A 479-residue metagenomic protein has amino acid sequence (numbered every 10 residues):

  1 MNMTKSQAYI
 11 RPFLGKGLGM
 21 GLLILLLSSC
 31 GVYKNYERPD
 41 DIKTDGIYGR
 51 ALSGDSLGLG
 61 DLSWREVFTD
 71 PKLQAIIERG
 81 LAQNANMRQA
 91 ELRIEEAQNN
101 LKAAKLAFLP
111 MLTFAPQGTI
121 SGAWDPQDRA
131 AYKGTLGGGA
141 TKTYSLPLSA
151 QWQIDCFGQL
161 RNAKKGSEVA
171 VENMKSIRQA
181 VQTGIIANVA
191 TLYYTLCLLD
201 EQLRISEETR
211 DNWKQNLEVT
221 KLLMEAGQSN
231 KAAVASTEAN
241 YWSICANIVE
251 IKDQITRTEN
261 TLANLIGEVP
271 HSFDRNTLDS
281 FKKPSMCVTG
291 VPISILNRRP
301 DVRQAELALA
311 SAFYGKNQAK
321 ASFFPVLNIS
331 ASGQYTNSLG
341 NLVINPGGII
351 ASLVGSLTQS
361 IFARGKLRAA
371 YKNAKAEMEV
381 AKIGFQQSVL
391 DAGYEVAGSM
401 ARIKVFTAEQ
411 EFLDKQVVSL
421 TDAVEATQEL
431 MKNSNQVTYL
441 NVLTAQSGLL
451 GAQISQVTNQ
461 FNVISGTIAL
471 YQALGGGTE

Functional and structural regions predicted by a protein language model:
M1-K43, T478-E479: Bacterial Sec-dependent N-terminal signal peptides
I10-P12, P270, K283, N433-N435 (+1 more regions): Acidic, low-complexity, intrinsically disordered peripheral segments
C30-Y48, E78-D155, A187, R257-F273 (+4 more regions): A small-residue-enriched
L52-R79: Regulatory alphaC helix of protein kinase catalytic domains
R88-Q89, K105-L106, I154-Q182, A232-S236 (+5 more regions): Sec/SRP-type N-terminal targeting helices
V169, S176-V291, R402, F406 (+3 more regions): Periplasmic alpha-helical coiled-coil/stalk elements that build and connect Gram-negative outer-membrane
A232, Q436-T458: Short terminal targeting/anchoring segments
